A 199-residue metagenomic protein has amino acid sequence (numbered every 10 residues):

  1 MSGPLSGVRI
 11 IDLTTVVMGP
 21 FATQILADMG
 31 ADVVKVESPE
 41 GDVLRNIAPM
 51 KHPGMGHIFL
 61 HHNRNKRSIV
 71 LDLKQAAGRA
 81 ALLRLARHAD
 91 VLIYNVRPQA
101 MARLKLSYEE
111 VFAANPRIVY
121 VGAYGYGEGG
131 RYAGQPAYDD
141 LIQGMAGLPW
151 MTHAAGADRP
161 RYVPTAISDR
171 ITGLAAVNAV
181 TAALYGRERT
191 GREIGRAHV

Functional and structural regions predicted by a protein language model:
M1-G191: N-terminal helix-loop segment corresponding to the beta1-alpha1 unit of nucleotide/adenylate-binding folds
G195-V199: Conserved small/polar residues in nucleotide/adenosyl-binding loops
